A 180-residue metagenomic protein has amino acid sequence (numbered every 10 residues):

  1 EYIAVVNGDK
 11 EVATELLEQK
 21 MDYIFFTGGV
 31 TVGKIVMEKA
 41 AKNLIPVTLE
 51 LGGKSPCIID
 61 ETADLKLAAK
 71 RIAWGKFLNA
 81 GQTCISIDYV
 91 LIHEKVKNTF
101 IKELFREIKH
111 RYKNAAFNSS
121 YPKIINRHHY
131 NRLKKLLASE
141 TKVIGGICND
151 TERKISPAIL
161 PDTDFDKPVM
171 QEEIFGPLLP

Functional and structural regions predicted by a protein language model:
E1, L178-P180: Short, intrinsically disordered, charge-balanced linker/junction segments flanking boundaries in proteins
E1-E11: PLP-dependent aminotransferase-like
G8, F26-T27: Short beta-strand and adjacent tight-turn residues that come in two discontinuous sequence segments and form the edges
E15-L17, L136: Structural alpha-helical scaffold elements that stabilize or flank donor/cofactor-binding regions in carbohydrate
L17-Y23, F175: Short, surface-exposed connector motifs at secondary-structure boundaries
Y23, G29-F165: ALDH superfamily catalytic-core signature
T151-S156, E172-L178: Conserved glycine-rich beta-strand-loop-beta hairpin in the small C-terminal domain of fold type I
